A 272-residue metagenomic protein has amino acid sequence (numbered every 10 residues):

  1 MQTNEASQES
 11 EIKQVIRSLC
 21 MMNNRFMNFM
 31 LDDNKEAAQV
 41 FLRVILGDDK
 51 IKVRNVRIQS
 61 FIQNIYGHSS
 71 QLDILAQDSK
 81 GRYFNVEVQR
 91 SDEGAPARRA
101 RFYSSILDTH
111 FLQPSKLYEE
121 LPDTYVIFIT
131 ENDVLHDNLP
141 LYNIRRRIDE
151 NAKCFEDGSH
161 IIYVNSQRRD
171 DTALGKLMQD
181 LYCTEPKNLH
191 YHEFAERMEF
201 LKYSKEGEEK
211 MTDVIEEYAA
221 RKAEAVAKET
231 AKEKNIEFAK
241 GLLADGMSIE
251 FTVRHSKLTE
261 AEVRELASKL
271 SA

Functional and structural regions predicted by a protein language model:
M1-D157, D170: Accessory alpha/beta interaction modules
Q2-L19, Q77-S79, F84-Q89, G175-A272: Short, charged alpha-helical interaction segments and adjacent helix-coil junctions
R25, Q39-V40, R98, Y125 (+5 more regions): Active-site-proximal helix/loop capping residues that flank conserved catalytic or ligand/cofactor
F128-E131, N165-S166, K202: Pocket-edge structural micro-motifs
I148-D157, I162-Q167, L177, L181-P186: Low-complexity, glycine/alanine/valine/leucine- and proline-rich hydrophobic stretches
